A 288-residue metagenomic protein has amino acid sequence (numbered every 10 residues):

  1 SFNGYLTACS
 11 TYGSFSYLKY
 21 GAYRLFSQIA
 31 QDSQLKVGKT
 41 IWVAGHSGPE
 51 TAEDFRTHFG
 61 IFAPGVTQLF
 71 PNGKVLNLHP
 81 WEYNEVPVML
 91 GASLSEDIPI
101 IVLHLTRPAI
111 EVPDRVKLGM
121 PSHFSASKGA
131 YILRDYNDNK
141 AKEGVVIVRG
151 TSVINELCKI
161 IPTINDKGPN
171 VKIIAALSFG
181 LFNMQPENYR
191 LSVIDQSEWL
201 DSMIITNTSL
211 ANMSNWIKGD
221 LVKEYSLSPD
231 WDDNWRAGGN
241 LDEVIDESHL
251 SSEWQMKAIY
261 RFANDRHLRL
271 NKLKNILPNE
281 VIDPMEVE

Functional and structural regions predicted by a protein language model:
S1-G4, Q28-K36, Q68-F70, N165 (+1 more regions): Alpha-helix C-terminal capping segments
F2-A8, P71-K74, K140-V145: Short, surface-exposed connector motifs at secondary-structure boundaries
N3-S14, T40-V43: A short, small-residue-rich loop immediately preceding and capping a beta-strand
L6, G21-D32, S47-E50: C-terminal amphipathic alpha-helical interaction region
L35-T40, A44-P64, N77, V86 (+1 more regions): Thiamine diphosphate
V66-N72, E82, V88: Hydrophobic, small-residue-rich alpha-helical packing segments that form membrane-like cores
